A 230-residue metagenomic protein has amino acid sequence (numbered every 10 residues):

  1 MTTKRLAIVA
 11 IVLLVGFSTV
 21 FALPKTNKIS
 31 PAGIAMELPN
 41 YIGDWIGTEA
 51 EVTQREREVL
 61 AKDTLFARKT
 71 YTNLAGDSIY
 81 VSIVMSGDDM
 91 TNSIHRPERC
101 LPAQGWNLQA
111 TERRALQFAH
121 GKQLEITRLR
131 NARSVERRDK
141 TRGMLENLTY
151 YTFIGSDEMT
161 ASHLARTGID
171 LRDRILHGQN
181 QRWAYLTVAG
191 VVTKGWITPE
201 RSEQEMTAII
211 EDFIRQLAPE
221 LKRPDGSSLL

Functional and structural regions predicted by a protein language model:
M1-L6: Membrane-interfacial entry segments at the cytosolic side of transmembrane helices
A7-F21: Hydrophobic membrane-insertion alpha-helices, especially the h-region of bacterial N-terminal signal peptides
I11-V12, L38, Q179, I210: Active-site-proximal structural scaffolding
A22, I29-A32, T72-L74: Terminal, regulation- and interaction-focused segments at domain boundaries
T26-D44: Alpha-helical transmembrane signal-anchor/signal-peptide segments
G33, T64-F66, L124: Short beta-strand-initiation
N40-N73: Short extracytoplasmic
T72-Q216, E220, P224-S228: A cross-kingdom signal targeting lumenal/periplasmic-facing segments of multi-pass membrane and secretory-pathway
